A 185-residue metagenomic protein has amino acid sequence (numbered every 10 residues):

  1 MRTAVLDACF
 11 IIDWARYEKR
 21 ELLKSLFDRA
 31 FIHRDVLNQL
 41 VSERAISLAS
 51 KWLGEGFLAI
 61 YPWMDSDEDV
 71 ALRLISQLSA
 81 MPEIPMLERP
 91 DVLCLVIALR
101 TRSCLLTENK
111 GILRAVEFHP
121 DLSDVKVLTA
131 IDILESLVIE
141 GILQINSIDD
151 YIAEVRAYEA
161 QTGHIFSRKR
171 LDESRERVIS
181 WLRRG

Functional and structural regions predicted by a protein language model:
R2-S103, K110-V125, D132-G185: Active-site-proximal, substrate-binding regions of enzyme catalytic domains and RNA-binding/basic surfaces
